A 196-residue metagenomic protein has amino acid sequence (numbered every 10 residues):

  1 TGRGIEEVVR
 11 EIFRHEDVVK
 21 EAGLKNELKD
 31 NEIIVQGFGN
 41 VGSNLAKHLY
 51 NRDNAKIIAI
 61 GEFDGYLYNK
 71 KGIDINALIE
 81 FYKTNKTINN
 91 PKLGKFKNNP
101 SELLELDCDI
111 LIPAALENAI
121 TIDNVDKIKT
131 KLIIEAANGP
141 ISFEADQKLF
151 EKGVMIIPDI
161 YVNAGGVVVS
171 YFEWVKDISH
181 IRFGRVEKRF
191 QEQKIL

Functional and structural regions predicted by a protein language model:
T1, G37, C108, I112 (+2 more regions): Catalytic cores of large soluble enzymes that bind and process phosphate-bearing ligands
T1-G4, K131: Short intrinsically disordered, low-complexity coil segments enriched in acidic
R3-E105: Glycine-rich phosphate/diphosphate-binding loop of Rossmann-like nucleotide-binding domains
E6-E7, Q36, G61, N124 (+2 more regions): Functionally constrained cores in energy, signaling, and assembly domains
I12, K131-L196: Adenosine-phosphate binding glycine-rich loop
V41-L45, A119-I120, I141-F143, G165-G166: Short glycine/serine/threonine-rich phosphate/pyrophosphate-binding segments that cradle anionic phosphate groups
G65-I156: Rossmann-like adenosine-cofactor binding region
